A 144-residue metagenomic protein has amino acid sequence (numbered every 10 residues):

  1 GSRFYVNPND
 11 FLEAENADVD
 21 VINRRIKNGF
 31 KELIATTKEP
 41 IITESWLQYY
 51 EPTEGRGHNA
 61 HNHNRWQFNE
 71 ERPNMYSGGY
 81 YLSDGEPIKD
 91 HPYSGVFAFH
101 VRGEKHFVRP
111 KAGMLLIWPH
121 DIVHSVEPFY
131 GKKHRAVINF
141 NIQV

Functional and structural regions predicted by a protein language model:
G1-K38, W46, G57: Non-heme Fe(II)/2-oxoglutarate
K38-P128, H134-V137, Q143-V144: Catalytic core of non-heme Fe(II) oxygenases with the double-stranded beta-helix
